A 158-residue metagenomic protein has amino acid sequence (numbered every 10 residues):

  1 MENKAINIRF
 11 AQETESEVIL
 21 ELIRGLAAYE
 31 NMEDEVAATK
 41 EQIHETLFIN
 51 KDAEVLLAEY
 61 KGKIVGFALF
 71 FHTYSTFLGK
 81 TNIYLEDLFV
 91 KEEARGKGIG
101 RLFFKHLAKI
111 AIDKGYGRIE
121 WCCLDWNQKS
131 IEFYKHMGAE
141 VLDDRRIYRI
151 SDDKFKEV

Functional and structural regions predicted by a protein language model:
N7-I19: A short beta-loop-alpha structural element at the N-terminal edge of CoA-dependent acyl/N-acetyltransferase catalytic
L20-T46: Conserved GNAT-fold acetyl-CoA-binding loop/helix
E45-L57: A short helix-loop-beta-strand connector motif used in the catalytic cores of GNAT acetyltransferases and, in some
L57, K63-H72: Conserved beta-strand in the GNAT
L88-R95: A short, internal acetyl-CoA/4′-phosphopantetheine-binding micro-motif in the GNAT/acyltransferase core
G96-K109, H136: Conserved acetyl-CoA-binding loop-helix of GNAT-fold acetyltransferases
R101, D125-D144, I150: Conserved active-site alpha-helix within GNAT-family acetyltransferase domains
I112-C122: Conserved GNAT acetyl-CoA-binding A-motif
